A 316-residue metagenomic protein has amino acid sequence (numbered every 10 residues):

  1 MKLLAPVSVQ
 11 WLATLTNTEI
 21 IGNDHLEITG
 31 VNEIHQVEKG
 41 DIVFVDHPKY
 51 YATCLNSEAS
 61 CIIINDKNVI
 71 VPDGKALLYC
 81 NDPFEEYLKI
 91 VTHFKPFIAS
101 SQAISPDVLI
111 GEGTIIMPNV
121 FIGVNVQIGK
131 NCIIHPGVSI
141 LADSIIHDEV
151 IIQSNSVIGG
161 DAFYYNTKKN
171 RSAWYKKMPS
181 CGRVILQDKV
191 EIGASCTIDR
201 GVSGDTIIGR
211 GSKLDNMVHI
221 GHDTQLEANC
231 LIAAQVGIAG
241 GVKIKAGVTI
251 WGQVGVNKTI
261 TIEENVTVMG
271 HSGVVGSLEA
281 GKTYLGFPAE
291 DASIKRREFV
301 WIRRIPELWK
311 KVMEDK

Functional and structural regions predicted by a protein language model:
M1-S101, E149, N155-S156, G160-K177 (+3 more regions): Terminal amphipathic alpha-helical/low-complexity segments used for targeting or macromolecular assembly
F44, I98, Q102-D291: Structural signal for interior beta-strand "rungs" in well-ordered beta-sheet cores of soluble enzyme domains
